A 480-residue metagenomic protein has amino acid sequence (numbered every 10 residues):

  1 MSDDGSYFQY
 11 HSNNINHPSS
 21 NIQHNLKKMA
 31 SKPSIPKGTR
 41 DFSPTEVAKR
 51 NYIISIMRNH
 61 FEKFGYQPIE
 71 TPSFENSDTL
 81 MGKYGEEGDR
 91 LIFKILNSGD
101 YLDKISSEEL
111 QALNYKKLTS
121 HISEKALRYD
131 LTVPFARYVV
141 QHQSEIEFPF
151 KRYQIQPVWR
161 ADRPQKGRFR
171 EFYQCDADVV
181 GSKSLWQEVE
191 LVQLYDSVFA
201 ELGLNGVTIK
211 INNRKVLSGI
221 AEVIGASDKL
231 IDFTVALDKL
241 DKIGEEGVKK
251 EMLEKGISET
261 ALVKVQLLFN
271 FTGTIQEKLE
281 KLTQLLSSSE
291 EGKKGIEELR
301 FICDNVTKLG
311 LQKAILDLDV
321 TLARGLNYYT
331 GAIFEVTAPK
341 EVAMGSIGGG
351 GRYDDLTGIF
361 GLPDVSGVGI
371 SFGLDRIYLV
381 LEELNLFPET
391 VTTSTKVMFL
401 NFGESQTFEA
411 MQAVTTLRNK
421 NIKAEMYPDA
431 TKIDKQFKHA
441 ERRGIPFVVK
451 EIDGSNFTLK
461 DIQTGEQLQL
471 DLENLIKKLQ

Functional and structural regions predicted by a protein language model:
S2-D3, Q9-Y10, N14-L26: Arg/Gly-rich low-complexity intrinsically disordered repeat tracts
K28-Y129, V133, V189-Q193, K210: TRNA-binding/sensing appendages of the translation machinery
K49-F64, E75-N76, L110-I122, D130-S144 (+2 more regions): Positively charged, Gly/Ser-enriched RNA/tRNA-binding surfaces
M81-G85, P164-R170, G219-I224, Y329-G331: Short acidic, glycine/serine/threonine-rich loops at helix termini
D89-L102, A226-G247, A338: Acidic, His- and aromatic-enriched active-site or binding-groove loops in soluble protein domains that engage sugars
F169-C175, I211-G219: Short, conserved phosphate-binding/catalytic loop or strand-edge motifs used in phosphoryl-/nucleotidyl-transfer
D196-E201, K215-I224: Hydrophobic mid-domain F-helix/FG-region of cytochrome P450s
G206-V216, F233-T234, L316-T321: Short, surface-exposed recognition loops or helix-turn segments adjacent to catalytic cores
